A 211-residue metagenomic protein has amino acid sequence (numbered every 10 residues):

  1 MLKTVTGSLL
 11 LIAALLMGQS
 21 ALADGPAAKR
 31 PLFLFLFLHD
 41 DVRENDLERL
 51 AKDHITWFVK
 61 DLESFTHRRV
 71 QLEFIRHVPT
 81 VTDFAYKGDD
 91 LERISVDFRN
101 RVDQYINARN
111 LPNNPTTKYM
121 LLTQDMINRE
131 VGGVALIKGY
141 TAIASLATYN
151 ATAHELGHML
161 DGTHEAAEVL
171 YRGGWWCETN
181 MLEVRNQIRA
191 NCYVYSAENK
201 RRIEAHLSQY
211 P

Functional and structural regions predicted by a protein language model:
M1-L9: Bacterial N-terminal signal peptides that target proteins for export
L10-L11, A21: Cleavable N-terminal signal peptides
L22-P112: Propeptide-to-catalytic entry region of secreted or membrane-anchored zinc metalloproteases
F33-L36, K118-L121, M159: Structural recognition of the beta-strand scaffold that forms the well-ordered cores of secreted hydrolase catalytic
H39-E44, V78-V81, Q124-R129, A147-Y149 (+1 more regions): Solvent-exposed loop/turn segments at secondary-structure junctions within structured extracellular/periplasmic domains
T117-A147: Active-site scaffold of zinc-dependent metalloenzymes
I137-P211: The catalytic-center signature of Zn2+-dependent metalloproteases
